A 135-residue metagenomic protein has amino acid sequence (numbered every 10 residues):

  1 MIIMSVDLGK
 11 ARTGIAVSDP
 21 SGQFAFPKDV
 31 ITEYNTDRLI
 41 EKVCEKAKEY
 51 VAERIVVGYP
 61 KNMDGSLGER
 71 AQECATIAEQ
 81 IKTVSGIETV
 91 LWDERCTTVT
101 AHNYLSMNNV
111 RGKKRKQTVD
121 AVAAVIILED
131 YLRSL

Functional and structural regions predicted by a protein language model:
M1-I3, K10-L135: Phosphate- and other anionic-substrate recognition elements at nucleic-acid/protein interfaces
